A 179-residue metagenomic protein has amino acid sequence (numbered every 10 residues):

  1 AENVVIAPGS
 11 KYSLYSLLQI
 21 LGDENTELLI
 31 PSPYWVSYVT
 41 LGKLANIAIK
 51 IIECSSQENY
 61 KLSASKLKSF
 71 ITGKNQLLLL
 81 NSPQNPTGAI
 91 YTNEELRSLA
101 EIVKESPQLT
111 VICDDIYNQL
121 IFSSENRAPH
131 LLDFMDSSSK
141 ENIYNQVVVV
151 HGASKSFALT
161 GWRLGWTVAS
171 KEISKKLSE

Functional and structural regions predicted by a protein language model:
A1-K104, L120, S124-E141: Conserved core of the PLP fold type I
E27, L77, T110-V111, V148: Hydrophobic "anchor" residues on beta-strands that sit immediately upstream of conserved functional sites
S82, V111-I112: Residue-level marker for buried hydrophobic side chains located in beta-strands that build the well-ordered beta-sheet
D115: Walker B catalytic acidic pair
M135-E179: Conserved core segment of the aminotransferase class I/II
